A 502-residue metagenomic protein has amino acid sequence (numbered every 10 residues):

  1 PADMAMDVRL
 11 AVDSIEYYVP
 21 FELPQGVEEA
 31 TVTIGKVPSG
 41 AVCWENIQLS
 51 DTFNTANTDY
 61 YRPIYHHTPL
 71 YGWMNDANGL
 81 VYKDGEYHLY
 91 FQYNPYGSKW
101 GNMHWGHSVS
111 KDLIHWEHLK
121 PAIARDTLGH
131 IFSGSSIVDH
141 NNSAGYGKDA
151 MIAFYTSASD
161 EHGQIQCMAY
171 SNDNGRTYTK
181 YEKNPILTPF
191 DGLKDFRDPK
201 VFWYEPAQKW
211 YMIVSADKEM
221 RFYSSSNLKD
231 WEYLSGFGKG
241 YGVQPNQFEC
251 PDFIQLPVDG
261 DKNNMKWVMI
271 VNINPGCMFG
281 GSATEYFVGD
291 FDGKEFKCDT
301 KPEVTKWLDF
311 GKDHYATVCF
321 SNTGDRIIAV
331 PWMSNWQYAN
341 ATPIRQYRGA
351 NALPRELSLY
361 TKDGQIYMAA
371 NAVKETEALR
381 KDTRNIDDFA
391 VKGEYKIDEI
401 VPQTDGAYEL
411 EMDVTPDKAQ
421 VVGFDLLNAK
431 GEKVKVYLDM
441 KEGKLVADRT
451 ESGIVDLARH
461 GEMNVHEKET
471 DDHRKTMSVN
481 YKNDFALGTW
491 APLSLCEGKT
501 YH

Functional and structural regions predicted by a protein language model:
A2-E28, S39-V42: Extracellular carbohydrate recognition and processing domains and analogous Trp-centered ligand-binding platforms
R9, S50-N78, G97-W100, H115-K148 (+7 more regions): Surface loop/turn signatures of beta-propeller and other carbohydrate-active proteins
V19, A30-V32, E45-L49: Extracellular beta-strand elements of beta-rich domains used for carbohydrate recognition/degradation or cell-matrix
T33-S39: Short beta-strand-plus-loop segments that form exposed binding edges in beta-rich domains
W100-H104, H162-M168, E219-S224, C277-V288 (+2 more regions): Structural motif
S110, A169-N172, F222-L228: Conserved Ser/Thr-centered positions that define the repeating blades of beta-propeller domains
I152, F202-V214, K218-F222, L228 (+2 more regions): Gly/Pro-rich turn-and-neighbor structural signature
K262, D290-K312, A316-H502: Beta-rich accessory regions
